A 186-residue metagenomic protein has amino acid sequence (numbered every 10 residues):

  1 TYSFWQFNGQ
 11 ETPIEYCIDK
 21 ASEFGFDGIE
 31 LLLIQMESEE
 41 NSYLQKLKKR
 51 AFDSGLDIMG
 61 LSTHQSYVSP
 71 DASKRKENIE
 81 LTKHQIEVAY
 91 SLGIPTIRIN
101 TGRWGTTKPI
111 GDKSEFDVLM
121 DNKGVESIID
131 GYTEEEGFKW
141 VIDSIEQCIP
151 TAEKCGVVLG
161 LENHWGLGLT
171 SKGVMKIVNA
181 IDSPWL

Functional and structural regions predicted by a protein language model:
T1-T96, T106-K108, M120, E126-S127 (+3 more regions): N-terminal pre-domain/capping segments
L32, N100, H164: Anionic group-transfer/hydrolysis microenvironments
I99-S114: Short, solvent-exposed beta-strand-terminating loops
F116-V118: A glycine- and small-aliphatic-rich helix-loop capping segment at beta-alpha/alpha-beta transitions that lines
D143, A152-D182: Basic- and aromatic-lined ligand-binding clefts that recognize polyanionic substrates
L186: Short, conserved active-site loop motifs that form the nucleotide-linked donor/cofactor pocket
